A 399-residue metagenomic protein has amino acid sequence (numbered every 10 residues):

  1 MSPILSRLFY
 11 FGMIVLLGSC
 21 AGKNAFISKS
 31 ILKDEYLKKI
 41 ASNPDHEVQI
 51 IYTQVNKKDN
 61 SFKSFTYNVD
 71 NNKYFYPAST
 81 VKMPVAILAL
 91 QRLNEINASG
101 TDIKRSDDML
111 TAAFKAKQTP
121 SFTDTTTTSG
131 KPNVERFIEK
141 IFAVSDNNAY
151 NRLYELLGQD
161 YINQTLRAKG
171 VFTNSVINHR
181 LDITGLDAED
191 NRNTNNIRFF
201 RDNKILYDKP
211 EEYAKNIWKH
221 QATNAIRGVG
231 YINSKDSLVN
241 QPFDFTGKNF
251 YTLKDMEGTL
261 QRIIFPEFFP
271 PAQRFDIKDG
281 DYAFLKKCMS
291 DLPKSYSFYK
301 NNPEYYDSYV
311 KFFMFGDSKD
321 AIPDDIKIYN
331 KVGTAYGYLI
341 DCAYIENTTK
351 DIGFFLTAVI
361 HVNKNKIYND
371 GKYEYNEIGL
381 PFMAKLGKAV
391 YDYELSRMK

Functional and structural regions predicted by a protein language model:
M1-F9: Bacterial N-terminal signal peptides that target proteins for export
G18-S19: C-terminal motif of bacterial Sec signal peptides marking the signal peptidase cleavage site
K23-T194: Active-site-adjacent loops and short helices of periplasmic peptidoglycan-processing enzymes
K23-Y36, S42, K235-K399: Structured C-terminal helix/loop/strand segments within mature extracytoplasmic catalytic/sensor domains
Y67-K82, Y207-D208, T334-N347: Generic detector of contiguous secondary-structure segments
N133, I138, V144-I277, D281: Mid-domain, small-residue-enriched loop/turn segments at the edges of structured enzyme/sensor domains
